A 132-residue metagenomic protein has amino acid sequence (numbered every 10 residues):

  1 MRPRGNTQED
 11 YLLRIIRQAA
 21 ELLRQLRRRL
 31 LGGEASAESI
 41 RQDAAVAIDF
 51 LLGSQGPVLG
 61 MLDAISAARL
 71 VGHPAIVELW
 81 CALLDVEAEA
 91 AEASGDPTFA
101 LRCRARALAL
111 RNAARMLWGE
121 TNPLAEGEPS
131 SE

Functional and structural regions predicted by a protein language model:
M1-V77, N112: N-terminal alpha-helical interaction modules that lie
R4, Y11, L30, D85 (+2 more regions): Hydrophobic/aromatic side-chain positions at a characteristic register within alpha-helices of tetratricopeptide repeats
R14, E21, I76-L79, L83 (+2 more regions): The tetratricopeptide repeat
Q18-A19, Q25-L26, W80-L83, E87-A90 (+3 more regions): Structural register within alpha-helical repeat arrays
R24-E34, A88-A91, G95, A114-R115 (+1 more regions): Short coil/turn linking the two alpha-helices of tandem helical-hairpin repeats
R41-A45, P97, L101-G119: TPR/TPR-like (Sel1-like) alpha-helical repeat modules
M61-I65, L117-P129: Long amphipathic alpha-helical segments
V71-I76, A91-L101: Short acidic, glycine/proline-enriched loop segments that cap or flank alpha-helices
